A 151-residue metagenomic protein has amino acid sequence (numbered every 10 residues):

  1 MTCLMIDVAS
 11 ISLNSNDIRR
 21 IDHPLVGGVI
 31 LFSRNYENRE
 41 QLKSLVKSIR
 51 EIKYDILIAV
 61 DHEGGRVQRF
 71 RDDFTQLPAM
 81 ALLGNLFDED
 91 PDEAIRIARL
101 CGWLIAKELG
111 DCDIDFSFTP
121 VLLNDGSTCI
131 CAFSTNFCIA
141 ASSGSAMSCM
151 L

Functional and structural regions predicted by a protein language model:
M1-L13: Boundary/entry segment of secreted carbohydrate-active catalytic domains
S15-I18, D72: Distinct, well-ordered alpha-helical segments
I18-P24, V46-K53: Acidic (Asp/Glu)-rich catalytic clusters
L25-L42, I52-C149: Enzymes and membrane/adaptor proteins characterized by extended Gly/Ser/Thr/Asp/Glu-rich, aromatic-dotted
